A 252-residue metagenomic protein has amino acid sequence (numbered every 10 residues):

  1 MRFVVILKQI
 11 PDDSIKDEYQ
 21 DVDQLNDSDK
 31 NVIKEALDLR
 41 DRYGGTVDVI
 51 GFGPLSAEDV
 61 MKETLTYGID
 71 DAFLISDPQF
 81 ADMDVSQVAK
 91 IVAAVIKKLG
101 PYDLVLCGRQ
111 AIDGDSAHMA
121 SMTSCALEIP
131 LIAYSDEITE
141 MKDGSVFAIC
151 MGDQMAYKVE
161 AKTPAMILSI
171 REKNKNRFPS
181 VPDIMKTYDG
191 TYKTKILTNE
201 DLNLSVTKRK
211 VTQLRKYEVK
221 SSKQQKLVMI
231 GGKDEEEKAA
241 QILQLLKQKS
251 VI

Functional and structural regions predicted by a protein language model:
M1-I252: N-terminal glycine-rich FAD/FM-binding segment characteristic of electron-transfer flavoproteins
